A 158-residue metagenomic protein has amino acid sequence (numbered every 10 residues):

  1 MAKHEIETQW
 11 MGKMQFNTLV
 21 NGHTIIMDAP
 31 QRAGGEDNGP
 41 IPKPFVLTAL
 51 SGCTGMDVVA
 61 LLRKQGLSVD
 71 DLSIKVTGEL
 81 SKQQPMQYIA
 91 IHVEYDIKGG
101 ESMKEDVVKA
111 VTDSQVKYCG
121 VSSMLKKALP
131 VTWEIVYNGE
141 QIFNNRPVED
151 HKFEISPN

Functional and structural regions predicted by a protein language model:
M1-T48, V59-N158: Extended beta-strand/beta-hairpin segments
M56: Short glycine/serine/threonine-rich phosphate/pyrophosphate-binding segments that cradle anionic phosphate groups
